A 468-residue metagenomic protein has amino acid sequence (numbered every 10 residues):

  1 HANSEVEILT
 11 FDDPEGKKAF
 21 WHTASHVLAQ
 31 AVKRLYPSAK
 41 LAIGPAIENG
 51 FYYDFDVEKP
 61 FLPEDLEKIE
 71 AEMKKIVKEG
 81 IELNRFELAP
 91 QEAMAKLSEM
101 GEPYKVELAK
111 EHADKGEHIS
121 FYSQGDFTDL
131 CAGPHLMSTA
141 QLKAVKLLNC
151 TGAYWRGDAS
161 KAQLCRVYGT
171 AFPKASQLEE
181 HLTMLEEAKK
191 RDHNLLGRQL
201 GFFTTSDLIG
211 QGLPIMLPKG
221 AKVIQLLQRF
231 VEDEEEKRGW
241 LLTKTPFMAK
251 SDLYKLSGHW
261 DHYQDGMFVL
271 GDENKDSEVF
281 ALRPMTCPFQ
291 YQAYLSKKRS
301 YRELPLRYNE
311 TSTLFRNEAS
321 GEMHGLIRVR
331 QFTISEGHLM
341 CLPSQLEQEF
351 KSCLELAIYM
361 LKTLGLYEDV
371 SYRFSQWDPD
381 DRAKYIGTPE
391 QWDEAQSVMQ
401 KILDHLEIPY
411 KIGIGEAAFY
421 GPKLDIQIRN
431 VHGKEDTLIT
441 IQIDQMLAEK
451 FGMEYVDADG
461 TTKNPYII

Functional and structural regions predicted by a protein language model:
H1-A19, K40-A46, Y52-M323, I327 (+2 more regions): Auxiliary tRNA-acceptor-end handling modules of aminoacyl-tRNA synthetases
K33-L35, A42-A46, L326-R330, G415-A418 (+2 more regions): Replace "in large, NTP-powered and nucleic-acid-processing enzymes" with "in large, NTP-powered factors and other
N49-Y52, S160-C165, D207-G212, R330-E336 (+2 more regions): Short acidic (Asp/Glu) and glycine-rich catalytic loops that position anionic groups and cofactors
E79-G125, K362-T437, I441: Metal-assisted phosphate- and nucleotidyl-transfer catalytic regions
G258-H262, F268, K275, P389-W392 (+2 more regions): A conserved glycine-rich
S277-E278, P288-F289, A293-K297, L306 (+5 more regions): A translation/RNA-centric and nucleic-acid-associated enzymatic feature enriched in Class II aminoacyl-tRNA synthetases
L314-V398, I402-L406, A458: Extended, charged alpha-beta segments that form solvent-exposed binding/catalytic grooves in nucleic-acid-handling
